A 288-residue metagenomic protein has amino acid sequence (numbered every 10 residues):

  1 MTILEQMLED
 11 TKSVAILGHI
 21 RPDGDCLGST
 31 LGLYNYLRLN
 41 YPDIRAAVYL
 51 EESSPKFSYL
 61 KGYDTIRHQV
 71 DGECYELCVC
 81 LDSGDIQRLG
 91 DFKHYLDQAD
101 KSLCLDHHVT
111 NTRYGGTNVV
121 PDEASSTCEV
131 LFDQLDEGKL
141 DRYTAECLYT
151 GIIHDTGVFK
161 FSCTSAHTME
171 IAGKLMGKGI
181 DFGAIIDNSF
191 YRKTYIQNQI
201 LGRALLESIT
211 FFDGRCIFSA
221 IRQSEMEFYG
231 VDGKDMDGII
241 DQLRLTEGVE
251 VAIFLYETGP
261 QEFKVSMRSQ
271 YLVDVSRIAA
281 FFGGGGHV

Functional and structural regions predicted by a protein language model:
T2-I20, G28-S58, H68, G72-L77 (+1 more regions): Hydrophobic helix-and-loop "lid/oligomerization" segment in the mid-to-C-terminal part of catalytic domains
I20-P22, S83-I86, H108-T110, Q223-S224 (+1 more regions): Short glycine-rich anion-binding loops that position phosphate/pyrophosphate groups of nucleotides and phosphorylated
G24-T30, I86-G90: Short glycine/serine/threonine-rich phosphate/pyrophosphate-binding segments that cradle anionic phosphate groups
L33-Y34, Y95-Q98, V120-P121, E170: Glycine-rich, phosphate-binding/catalytic loops in enzymes
K61-T117: Active-site cofactor/cluster-binding pocket
H68-Q69, D91-H94, N118-P121, G138-K139 (+2 more regions): A generic local secondary-structure boundary/capping motif
D71-G72, H94-D97, N111-T112, L140-D141 (+3 more regions): Solvent-exposed alpha-helices and their adjacent loops that cap or buttress functional pockets in soluble metabolic
L105-I171: Short alpha-helices
